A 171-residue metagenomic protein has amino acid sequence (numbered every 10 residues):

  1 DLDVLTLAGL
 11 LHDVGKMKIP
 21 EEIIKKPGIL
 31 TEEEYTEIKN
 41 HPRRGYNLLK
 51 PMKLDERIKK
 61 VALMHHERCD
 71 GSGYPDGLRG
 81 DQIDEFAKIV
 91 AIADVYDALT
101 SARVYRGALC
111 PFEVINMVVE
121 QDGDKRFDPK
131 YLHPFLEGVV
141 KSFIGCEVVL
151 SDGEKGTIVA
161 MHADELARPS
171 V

Functional and structural regions predicted by a protein language model:
D1-V171: Histidine- and acidic-residue-rich, metal-dependent catalytic cores
